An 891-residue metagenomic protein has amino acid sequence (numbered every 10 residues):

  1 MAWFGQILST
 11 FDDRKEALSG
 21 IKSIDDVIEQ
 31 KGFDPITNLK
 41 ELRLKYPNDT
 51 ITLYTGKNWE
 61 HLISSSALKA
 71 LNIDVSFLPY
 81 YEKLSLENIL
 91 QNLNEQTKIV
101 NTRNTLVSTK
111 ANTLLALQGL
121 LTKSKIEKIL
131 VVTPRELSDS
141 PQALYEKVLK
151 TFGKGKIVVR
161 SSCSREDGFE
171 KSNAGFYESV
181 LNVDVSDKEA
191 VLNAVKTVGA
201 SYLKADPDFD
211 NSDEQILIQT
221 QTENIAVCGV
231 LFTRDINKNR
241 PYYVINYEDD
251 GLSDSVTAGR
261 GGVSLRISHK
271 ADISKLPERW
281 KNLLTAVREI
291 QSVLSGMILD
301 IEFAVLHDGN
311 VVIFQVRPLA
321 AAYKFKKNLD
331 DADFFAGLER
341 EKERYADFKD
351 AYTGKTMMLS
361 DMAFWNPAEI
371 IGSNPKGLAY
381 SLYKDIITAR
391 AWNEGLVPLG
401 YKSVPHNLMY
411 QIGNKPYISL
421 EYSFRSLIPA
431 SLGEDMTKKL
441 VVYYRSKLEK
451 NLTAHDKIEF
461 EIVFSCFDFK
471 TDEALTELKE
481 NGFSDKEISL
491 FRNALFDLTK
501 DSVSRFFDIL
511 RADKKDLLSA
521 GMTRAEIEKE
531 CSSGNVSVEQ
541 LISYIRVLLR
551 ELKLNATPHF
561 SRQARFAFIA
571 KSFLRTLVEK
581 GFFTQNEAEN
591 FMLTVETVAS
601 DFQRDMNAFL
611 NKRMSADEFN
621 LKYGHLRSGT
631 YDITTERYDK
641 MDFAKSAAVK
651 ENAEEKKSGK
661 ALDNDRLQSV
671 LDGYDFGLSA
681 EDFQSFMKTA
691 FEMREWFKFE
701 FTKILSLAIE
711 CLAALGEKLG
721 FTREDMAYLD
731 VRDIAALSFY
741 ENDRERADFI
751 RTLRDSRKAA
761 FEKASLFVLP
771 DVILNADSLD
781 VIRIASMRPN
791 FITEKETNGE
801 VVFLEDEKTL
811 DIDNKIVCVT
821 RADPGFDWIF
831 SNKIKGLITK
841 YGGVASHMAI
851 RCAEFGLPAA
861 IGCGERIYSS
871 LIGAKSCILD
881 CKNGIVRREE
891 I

Functional and structural regions predicted by a protein language model:
M1-L86: Nucleotidyltransferase catalytic core that binds NTPs
D26, T52, C818, L837-T839 (+1 more regions): Short hydrophobic alpha-helical runs that function as membrane-insertion/retention elements
I36-Y46, I89-L90, Q142-T151, T809-L810: Short amphipathic alpha-helix with an adjacent loop that forms part of the alpha/beta core around
Y54, V158, L217, I816-T820 (+1 more regions): Structural motif
L68, E87-S124, P134-A143, F169-S172 (+8 more regions): Conserved divalent-metal-coordinating catalytic cores that perform phosphate/pyrophosphate/nucleotidyl transfer
L144-C163, V670: Non-catalytic interaction/clamp surfaces of large macromolecular machines
V159, C163-A190, C228-V230: Glycine-rich phosphate-binding loop of ATP-grasp-fold ATP-dependent ligases
T576-K580, L662-L766: Extended, domain-scale alpha-helical bundle/helix-rich regions
